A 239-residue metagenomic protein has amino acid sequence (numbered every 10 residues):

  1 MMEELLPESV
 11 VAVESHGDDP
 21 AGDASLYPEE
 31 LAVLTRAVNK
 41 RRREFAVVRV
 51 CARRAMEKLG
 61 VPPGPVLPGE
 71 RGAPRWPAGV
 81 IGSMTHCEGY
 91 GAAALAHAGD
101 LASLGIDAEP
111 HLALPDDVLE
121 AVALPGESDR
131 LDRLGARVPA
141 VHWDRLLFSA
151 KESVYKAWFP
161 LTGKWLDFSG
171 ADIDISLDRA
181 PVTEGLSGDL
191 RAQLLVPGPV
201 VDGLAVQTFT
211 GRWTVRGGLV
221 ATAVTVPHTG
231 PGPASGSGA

Functional and structural regions predicted by a protein language model:
M1-A239: Core catalytic alpha/beta fold that binds nucleotide/phospho-ligands
